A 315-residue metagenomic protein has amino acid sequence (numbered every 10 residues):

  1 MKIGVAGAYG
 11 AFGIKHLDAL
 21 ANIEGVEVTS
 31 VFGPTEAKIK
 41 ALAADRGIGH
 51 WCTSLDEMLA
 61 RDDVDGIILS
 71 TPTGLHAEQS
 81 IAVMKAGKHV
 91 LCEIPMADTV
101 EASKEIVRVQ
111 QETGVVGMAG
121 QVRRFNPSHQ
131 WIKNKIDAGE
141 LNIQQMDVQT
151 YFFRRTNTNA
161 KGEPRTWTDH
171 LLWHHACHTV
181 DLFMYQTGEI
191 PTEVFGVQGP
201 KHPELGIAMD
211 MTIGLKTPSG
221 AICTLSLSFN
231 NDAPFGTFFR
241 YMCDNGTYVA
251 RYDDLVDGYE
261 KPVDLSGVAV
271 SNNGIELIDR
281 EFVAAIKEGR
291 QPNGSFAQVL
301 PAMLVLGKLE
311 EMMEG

Functional and structural regions predicted by a protein language model:
M1-R46: N-terminal Rossmann-like dinucleotide-binding module
R46-V109: Beta-loop-alpha module in the N-terminal Rossmann-like domain of NAD(P)-dependent dehydrogenases, especially those
C52, C92, G117-A119, A250: Hydrophobic residues in well-ordered beta-strands that form the structural core
G66-L69, K104, P218, V283-G315: C-terminal helix-rich "cap/oligomerization" subdomain common to oxidoreductases
E105-V122, L141-M146: Rossmann-fold dehydrogenase core element
R123-V197, H202-P203: Predominantly a Rossmann-like dinucleotide-binding segment in NAD(P)-dependent oxidoreductases
H174, V180-D254, R280-R290: Contiguous beta-strand/loop segments that form the cofactor/metal-binding neighborhood of enzyme cores
V268-R280, G294: Active-site loop of classical SDR/Rossmann-like NAD(P)-dependent oxidoreductases, centered on the catalytic Tyr-X3-Lys
